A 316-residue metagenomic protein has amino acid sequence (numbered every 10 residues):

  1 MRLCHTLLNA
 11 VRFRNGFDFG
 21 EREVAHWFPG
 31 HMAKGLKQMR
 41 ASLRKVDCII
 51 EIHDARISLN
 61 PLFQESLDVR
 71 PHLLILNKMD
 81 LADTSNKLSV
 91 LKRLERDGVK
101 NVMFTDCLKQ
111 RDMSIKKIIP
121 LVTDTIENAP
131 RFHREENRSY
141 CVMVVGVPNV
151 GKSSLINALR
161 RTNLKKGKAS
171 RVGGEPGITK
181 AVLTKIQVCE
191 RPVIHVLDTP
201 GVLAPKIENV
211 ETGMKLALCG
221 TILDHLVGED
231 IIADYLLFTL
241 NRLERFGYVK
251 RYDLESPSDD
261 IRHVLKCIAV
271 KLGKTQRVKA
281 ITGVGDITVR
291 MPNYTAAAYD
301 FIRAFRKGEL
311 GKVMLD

Functional and structural regions predicted by a protein language model:
M1-H5, D97-K100: Polar low-complexity intrinsically disordered regions
R2-C48, R56-I57, L62-H72, M79 (+1 more regions): Helix-rich effector regions associated with P-loop NTPase G domains
E21-E23, W27-F28, P130, R134 (+1 more regions): Phosphate/Mg2+-binding loops and adjacent switch elements in nucleotide/diphosphate-handling enzyme cores
L73, M79-V147, A158-R161, A169 (+2 more regions): Canonical P-loop GTPase G-domain recognition
P148-N149, P200: A short acidic Gly-Thr/Ser loop motif
K152: Conserved lysine of the Walker
L155: Hydrophobic positions on the alpha1 helix immediately C-terminal to the Walker A/P-loop
